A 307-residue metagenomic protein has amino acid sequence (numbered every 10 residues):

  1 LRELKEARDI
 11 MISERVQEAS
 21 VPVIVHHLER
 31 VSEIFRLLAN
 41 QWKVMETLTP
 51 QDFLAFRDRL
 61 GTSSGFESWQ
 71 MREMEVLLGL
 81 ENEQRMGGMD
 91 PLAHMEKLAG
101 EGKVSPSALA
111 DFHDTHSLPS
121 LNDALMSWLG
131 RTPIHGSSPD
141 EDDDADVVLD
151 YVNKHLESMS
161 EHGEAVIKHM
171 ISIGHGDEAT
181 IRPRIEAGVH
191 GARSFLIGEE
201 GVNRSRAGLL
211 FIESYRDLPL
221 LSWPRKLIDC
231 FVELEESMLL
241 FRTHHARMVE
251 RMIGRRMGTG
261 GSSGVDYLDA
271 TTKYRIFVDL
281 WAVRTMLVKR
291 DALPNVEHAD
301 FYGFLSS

Functional and structural regions predicted by a protein language model:
L1-S307: Surface-exposed peri-terminal alpha-helical interaction modules
